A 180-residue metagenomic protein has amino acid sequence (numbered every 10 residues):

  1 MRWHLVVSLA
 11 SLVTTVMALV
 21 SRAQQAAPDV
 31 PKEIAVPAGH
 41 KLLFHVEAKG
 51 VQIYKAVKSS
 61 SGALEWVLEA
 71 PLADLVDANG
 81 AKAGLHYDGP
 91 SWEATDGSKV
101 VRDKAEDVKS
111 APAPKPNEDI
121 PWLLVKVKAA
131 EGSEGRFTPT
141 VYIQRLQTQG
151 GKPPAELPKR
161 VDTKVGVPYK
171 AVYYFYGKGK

Functional and structural regions predicted by a protein language model:
M1-L9: Bacterial N-terminal signal peptides that target proteins for export
S8-M17: Bacterial N-terminal signal peptides
A18-Q25: Boundary at the C-terminal end of the N-terminal hydrophobic targeting segment
Q25-I53, S60-K180: Primary mode marks residue(s) on the alpha4-beta5-alpha5 output face of response regulator receiver
